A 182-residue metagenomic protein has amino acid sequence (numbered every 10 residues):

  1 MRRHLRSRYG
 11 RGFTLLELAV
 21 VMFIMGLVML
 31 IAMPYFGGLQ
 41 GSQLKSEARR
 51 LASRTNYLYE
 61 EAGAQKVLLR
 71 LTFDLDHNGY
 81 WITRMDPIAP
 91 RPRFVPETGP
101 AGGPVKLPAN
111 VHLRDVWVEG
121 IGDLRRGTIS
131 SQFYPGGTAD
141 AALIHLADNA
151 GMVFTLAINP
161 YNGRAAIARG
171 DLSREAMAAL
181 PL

Functional and structural regions predicted by a protein language model:
M1-Y9, F13-A19, L27, I31-N56 (+4 more regions): N-terminal helix-rich module
